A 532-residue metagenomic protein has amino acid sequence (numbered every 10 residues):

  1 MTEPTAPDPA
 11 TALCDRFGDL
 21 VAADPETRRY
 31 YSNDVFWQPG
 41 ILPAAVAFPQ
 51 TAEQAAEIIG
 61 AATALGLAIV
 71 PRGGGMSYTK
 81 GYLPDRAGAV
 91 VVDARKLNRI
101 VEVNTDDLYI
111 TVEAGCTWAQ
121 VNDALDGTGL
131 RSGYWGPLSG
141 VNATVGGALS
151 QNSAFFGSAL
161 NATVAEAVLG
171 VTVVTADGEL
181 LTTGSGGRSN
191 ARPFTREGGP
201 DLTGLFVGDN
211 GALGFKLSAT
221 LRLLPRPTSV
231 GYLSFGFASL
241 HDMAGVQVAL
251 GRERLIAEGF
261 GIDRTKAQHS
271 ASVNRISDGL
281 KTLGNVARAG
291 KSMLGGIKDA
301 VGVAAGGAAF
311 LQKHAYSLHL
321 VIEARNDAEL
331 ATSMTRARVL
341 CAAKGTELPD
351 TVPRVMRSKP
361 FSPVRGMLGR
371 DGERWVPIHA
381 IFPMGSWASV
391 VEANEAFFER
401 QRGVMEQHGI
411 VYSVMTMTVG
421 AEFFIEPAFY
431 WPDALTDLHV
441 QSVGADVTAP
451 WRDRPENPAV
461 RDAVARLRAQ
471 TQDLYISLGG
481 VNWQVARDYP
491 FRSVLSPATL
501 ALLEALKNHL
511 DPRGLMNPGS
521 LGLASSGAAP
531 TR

Functional and structural regions predicted by a protein language model:
L20-P25, G133-G136, A244-R275, A287-A300 (+4 more regions): Flexible, glycine/charged-enriched surface loops at secondary-structure junctions
V21-P25, F48-P49, I69-G73, K80 (+12 more regions): General beta-strand structural signal in soluble alpha/beta enzymes
N33-R131, A143-A154: Long, structured ligand/cofactor-binding scaffold of large enzymes
F36-L42, L67, R72-G74, G81-A89 (+3 more regions): Conserved glycine-rich FAD pyrophosphate-binding loop
Q54-E57, H241-G245, N326-T335, S389-V390 (+1 more regions): Short, conserved charged micro-motifs
A62, V246-G251, L330-A342, L467-T471: Short amphipathic alpha-helices in soluble, non-transmembrane regions that often serve as interface/regulatory elements
I100-V101, A114-L255, G259-G261, R532: FAD-binding subdomain of flavoenzyme oxidoreductases
Y232-A238, N285, A289, G296-V352: Glycine-rich, acidic/polar active-site loops that bind/position phosphate-bearing ligands
